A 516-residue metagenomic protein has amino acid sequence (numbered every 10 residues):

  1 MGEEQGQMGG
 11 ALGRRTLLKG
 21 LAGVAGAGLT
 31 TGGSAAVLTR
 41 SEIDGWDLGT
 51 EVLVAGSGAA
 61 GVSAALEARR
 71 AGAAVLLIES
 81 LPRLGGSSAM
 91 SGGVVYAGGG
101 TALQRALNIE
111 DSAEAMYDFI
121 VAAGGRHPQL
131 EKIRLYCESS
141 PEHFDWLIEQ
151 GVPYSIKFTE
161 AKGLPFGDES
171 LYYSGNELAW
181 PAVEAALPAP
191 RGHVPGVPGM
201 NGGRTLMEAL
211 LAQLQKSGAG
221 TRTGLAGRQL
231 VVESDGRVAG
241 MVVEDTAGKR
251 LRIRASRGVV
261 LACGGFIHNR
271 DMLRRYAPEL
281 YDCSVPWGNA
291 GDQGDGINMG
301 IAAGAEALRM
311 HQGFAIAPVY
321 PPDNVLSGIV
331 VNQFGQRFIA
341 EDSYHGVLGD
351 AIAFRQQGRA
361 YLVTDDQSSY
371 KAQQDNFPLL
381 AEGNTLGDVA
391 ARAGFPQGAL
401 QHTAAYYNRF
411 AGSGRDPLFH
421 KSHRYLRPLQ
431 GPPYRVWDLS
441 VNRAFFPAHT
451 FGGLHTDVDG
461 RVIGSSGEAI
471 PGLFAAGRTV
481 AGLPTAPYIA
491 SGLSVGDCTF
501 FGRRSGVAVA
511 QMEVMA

Functional and structural regions predicted by a protein language model:
M1-L12: N-terminal secretory signal peptides
L12-T30: N-terminal export leaders
W46-G58: Beta1/beta-strand and adjacent pyrophosphate-binding region of the FAD-binding site in flavoprotein oxidoreductases
A71-S88: Glycine-rich FAD pyrophosphate-binding loop
L135-K249, R270-D271, A411-W437: Conserved redox-cofactor binding core of oxidoreductases
G248-K249, R254-A317, F501-R504: Glycine-rich loop(s) and the adjacent beta-strand/alpha-helix scaffold that form part
Q293, I297-M299, A303-A399: An anion/pyrophosphate-binding glycine-rich loop and adjacent beta-alpha core in soluble alpha-beta enzymes
T403-L483, P487: A glycine-rich dinucleotide-binding beta-alpha-beta segment and adjacent secondary-structure elements that constitute
